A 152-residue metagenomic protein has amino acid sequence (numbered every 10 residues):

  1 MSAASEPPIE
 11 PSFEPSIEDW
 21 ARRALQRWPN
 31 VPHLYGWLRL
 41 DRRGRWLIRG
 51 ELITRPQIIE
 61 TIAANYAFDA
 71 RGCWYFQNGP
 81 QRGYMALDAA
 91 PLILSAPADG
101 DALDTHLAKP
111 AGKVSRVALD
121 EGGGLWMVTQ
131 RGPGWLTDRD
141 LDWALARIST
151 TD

Functional and structural regions predicted by a protein language model:
M1-E60: Long alpha-helical, hydrophobic tracts
N30, D41, I48, D69 (+3 more regions): Acidic surface patches and DE-rich sequence motifs
L34-G36, A70-W74, P80, G122-L125: Short, surface-exposed beta-edge/turn micro-motifs
R39-L40, N65-F68, L92-L94, S115-L119: Short, exposed beta-strand/loop patches in secreted or surface proteins that constitute
R45-L92: Short, well-structured hydrophobic secondary-structure segments
D88-S115: Surface-exposed beta-loop interaction hotspot
T105-D152: Glycine-rich, aromatic-bearing surface loops/beta-hairpins
